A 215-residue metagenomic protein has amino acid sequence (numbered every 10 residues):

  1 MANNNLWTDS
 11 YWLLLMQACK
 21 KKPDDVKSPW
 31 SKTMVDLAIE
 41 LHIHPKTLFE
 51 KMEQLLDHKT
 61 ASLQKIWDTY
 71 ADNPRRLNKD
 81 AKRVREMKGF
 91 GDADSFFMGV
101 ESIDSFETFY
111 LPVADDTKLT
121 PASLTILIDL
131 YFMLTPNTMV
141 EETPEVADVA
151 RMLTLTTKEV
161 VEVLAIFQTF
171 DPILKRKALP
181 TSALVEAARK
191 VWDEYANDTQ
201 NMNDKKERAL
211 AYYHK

Functional and structural regions predicted by a protein language model:
M1-K215: Intrinsically disordered, charged low-complexity linkers and terminal tails that flank or connect structured domains
